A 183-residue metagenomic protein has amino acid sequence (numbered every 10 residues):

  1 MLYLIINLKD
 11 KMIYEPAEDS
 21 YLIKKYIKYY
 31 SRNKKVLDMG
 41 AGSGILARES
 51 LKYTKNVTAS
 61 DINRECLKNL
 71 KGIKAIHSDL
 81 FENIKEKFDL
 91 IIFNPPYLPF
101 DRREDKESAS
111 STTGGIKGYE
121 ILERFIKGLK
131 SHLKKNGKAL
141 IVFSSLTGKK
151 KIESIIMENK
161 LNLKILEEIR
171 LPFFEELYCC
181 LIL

Functional and structural regions predicted by a protein language model:
M1-N7: N-terminal amphipathic/basic-hydrophobic helices that include classical n-h-c signal peptides and signal-anchor
N7-A17: Class I SAM-dependent methyltransferase Rossmann-like catalytic core, especially the SAM/SAH-binding loop
K9, S78, L166-E168: Conserved beta-strand termini and adjacent loop/short-helix elements that scaffold enzyme active sites in alpha/beta
P16-E104: Conserved SAM/SAH cofactor-binding pocket of Class I
Y53, E107-S110, M157-E158: Glycine-rich, phosphate-binding/catalytic loops in enzymes
S60, G115, I141-V142: Active-site-adjacent beta-strand anchor residues
P95-R124: Mobile active-site "lid"/loop adjacent to the S-adenosyl-L-methionine
Y119-L181: Conserved Class I SAM-dependent methyltransferase catalytic core
